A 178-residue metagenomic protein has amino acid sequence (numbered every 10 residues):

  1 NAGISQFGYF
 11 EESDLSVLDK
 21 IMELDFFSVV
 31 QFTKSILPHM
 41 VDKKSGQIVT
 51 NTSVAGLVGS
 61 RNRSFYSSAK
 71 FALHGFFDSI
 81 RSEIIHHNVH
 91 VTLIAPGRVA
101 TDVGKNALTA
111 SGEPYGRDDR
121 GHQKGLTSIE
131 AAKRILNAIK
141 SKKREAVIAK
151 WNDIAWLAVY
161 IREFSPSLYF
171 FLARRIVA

Functional and structural regions predicted by a protein language model:
N1-Q6: Conserved NAD(P)H cofactor-binding loop of Rossmann-fold oxidoreductase domains
Y9-F10, D14-K20: Substrate-binding pocket helix/loop in short-chain dehydrogenase/reductase
E11, V58-S64: Active-site loop immediately N-terminal to the catalytic Tyr-X3-Lys motif of short-chain dehydrogenase/reductase
T33, A69: Active-site helix of classical SDR
S53: Residue(s) in the substrate-gating loop at a strand-loop-helix junction that position the organic substrate next
V58, S79-H90: Active-site-adjacent segment of SDR/Rossmann-fold oxidoreductases
H86-N152: SDR active-site lid
